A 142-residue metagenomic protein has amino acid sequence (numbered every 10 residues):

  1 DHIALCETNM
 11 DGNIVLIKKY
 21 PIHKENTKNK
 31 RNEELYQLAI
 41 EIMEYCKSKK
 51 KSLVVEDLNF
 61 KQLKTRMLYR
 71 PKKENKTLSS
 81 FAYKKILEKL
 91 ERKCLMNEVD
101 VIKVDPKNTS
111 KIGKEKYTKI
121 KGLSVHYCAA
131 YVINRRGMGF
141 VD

Functional and structural regions predicted by a protein language model:
D1-D142: Positively charged, helix-rich recognition surfaces that bind polyanionic ligands
